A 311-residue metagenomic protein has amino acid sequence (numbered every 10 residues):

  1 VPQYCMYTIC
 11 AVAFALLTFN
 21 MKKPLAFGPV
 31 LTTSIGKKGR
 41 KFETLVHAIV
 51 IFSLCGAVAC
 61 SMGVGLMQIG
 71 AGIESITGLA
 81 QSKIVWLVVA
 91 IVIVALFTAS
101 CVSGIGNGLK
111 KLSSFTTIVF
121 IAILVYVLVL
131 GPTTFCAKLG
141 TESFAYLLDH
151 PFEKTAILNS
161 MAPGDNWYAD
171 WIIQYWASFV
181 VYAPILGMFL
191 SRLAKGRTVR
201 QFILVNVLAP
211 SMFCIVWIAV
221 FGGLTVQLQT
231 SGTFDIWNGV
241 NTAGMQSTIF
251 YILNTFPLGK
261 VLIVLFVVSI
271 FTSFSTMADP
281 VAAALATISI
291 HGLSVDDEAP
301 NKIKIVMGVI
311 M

Functional and structural regions predicted by a protein language model:
V1, L25-G56, G78-A80, S114-T117 (+2 more regions): Transmembrane-helix boundary/entry motifs in multi-pass membrane transporters
V1-A71, S75, L128-G131, F135: Transmembrane-helix bundle segments that line or gate the permeation/cavity pathway in multi-pass membrane proteins
C5-C10, R40-G56, L87-A95, F120-L130 (+3 more regions): Select transmembrane alpha-helical segments in multipass membrane proteins
A13-K23, A71-I76, I93-F115, G131 (+1 more regions): Membrane-water interface regions at transmembrane-helix termini and the short interhelical loops of multi-pass membrane
L16, V127-H150, S211-A243: Extracellular/periplasmic helix-exit of transmembrane alpha-helices
V46-L54, C60, G70, S103-V129 (+2 more regions): Membrane-interface loop-to-helix entry segments
T77-S103, A122, W176-M188, D297-M311: Transmembrane alpha-helical segments of multi-pass small-molecule transport proteins
D149-D165, G223-K260: Membrane-interface interhelical connector segments
